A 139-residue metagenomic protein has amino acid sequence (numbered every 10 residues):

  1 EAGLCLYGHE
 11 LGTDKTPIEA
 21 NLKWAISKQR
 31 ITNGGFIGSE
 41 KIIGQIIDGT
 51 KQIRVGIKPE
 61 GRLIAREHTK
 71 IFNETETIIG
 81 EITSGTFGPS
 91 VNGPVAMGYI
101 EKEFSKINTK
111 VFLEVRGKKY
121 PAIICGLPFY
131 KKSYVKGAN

Functional and structural regions predicted by a protein language model:
E1-N139: Conserved, structured C-terminal
